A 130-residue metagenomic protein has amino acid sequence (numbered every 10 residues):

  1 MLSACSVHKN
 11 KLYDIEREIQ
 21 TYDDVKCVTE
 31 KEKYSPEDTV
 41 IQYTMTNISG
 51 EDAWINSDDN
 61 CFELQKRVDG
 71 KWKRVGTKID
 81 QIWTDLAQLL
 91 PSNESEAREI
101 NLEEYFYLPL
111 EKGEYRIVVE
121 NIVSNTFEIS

Functional and structural regions predicted by a protein language model:
L2-A4: C-terminal motif of bacterial Sec signal peptides marking the signal peptidase cleavage site
S6-G76, N121-S130: Primarily secretory-pathway and cell-envelope proteins
V40-T44, A97-E99, E114-V118: Beta-strand secondary-structure signal
V68-G70, L89, Y115-V118: Short alpha-helical interface elements
G76-E114: Short, solvent-exposed, Trp/other aromatic-anchored flexible loops in extracytoplasmic proteins
E104-S130: Terminal connector regions
